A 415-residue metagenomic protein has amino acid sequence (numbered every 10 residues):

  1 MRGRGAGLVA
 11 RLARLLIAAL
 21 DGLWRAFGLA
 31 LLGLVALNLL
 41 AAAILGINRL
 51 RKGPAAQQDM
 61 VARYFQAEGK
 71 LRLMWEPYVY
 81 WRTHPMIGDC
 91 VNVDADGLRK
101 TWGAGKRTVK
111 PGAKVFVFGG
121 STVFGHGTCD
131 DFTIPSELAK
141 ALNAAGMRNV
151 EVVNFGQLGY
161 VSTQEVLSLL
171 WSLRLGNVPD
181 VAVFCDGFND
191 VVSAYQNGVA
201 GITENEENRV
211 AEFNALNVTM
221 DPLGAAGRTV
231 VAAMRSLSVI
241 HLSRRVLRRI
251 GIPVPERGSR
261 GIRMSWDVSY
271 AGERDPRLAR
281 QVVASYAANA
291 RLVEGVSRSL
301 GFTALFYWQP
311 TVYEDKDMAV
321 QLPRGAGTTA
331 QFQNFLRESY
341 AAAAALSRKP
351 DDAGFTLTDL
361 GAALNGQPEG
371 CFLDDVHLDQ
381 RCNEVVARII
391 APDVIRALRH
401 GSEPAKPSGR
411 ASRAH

Functional and structural regions predicted by a protein language model:
M1-L20: N-terminal Lys/Arg-rich, disordered targeting/topogenic segments
R25, Y286, S347, T356 (+1 more regions): Histidine-centered active-site loop/cap adjacent to the catalytic His in serine esterases/O-acetyl transfer systems
R25-A42: Hydrophobic membrane-insertion alpha-helices, especially the h-region of bacterial N-terminal signal peptides
R49-A141, A145-G146, G366-P368, R410-H415: Membrane/wall-proximal cationic-aromatic binding patches
I87-C90, K114-F116, T122-R235, V239 (+2 more regions): Conserved SGNH/GDSL esterase-like catalytic core that processes O-acyl groups on lipids and polysaccharides
S121-T128, N154-L158, P276-V283, Q333 (+1 more regions): Second-shell loop/turn segments in exported
N154-G156, W308, D359-G361: Residue-level recognition of beta-strand->loop/alpha-helix junctions
N189-R348, N365, P407: Serine-dependent acyl-ester chemistry module
